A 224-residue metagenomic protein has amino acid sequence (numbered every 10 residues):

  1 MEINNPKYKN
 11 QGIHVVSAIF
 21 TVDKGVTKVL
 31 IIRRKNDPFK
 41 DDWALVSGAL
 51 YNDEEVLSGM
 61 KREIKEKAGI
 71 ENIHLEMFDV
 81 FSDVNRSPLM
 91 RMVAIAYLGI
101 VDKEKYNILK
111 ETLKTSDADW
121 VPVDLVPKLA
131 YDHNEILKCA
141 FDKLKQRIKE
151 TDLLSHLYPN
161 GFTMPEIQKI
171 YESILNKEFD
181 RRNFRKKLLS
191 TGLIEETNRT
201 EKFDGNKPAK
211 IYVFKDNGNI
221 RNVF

Functional and structural regions predicted by a protein language model:
E2-A44: N-terminal strand-loop-strand
Q11-V15, L57-K61, K67-I108, K145-L154 (+1 more regions): Active-site segment of metal-dependent pyrophosphate-handling enzymes, primarily the Nudix hydrolase catalytic core
I13-V15, T27, V93-I95, S116 (+1 more regions): Change "...and in nucleic-acid phosphodiester-cleaving endonucleases..." to "...and in nucleic-acid processing enzymes
V26-I70, K149-K169: Conserved Nudix-box catalytic region and its N-terminal flanking loop in Nudix hydrolases and closely related
L98, I108-K143, Y158-P165, N183-G192: NUDIX/MutT-family hydrolases
K169-E178: Short helix-coil junctions and helix-kink-helix linkers
K177-K202, I220: Positively charged, solvent-exposed patches that mediate nucleic-acid binding
N198-F224: Long, intrinsically disordered, low-complexity Ser/Thr/Pro-rich regulatory/activation regions of nuclear proteins
